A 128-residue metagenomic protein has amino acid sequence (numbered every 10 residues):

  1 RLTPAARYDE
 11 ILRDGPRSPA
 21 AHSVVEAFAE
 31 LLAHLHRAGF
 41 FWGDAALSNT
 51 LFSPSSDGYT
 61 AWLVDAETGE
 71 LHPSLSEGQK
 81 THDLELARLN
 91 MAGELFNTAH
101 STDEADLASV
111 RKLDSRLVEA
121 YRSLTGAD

Functional and structural regions predicted by a protein language model:
R1-V25, A61, L71: Conserved structural core of kinase catalytic domains
T3, A46, E67: Anionic group-transfer/hydrolysis microenvironments
P4-Y8, R17-A21, S53, S76 (+1 more regions): General structural signal for secondary-structure boundaries
D14-G43, L47-S48, L84, R88: Conserved kinase catalytic-core helix
A33-G43, P54-G58, L95-N97: Secondary-structure boundary elements
D44, L51, E70: Catalytic P-loop NTPase motifs of RecA-like helicase/translocase cores
N49-L63: Conserved protein kinase catalytic/activation segment
Y59-G126: C-lobe/activation-segment region of protein kinase-like
